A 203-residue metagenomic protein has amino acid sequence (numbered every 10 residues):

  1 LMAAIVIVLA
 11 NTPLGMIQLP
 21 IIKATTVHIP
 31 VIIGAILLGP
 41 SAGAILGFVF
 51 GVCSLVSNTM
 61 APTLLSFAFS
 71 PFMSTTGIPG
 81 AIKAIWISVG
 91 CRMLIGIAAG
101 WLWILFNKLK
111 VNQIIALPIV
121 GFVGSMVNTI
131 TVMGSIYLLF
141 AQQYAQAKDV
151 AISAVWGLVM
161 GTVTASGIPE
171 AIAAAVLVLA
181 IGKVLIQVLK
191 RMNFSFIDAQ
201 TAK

Functional and structural regions predicted by a protein language model:
L1-K203: Loop-helix junctions at membrane interfaces
